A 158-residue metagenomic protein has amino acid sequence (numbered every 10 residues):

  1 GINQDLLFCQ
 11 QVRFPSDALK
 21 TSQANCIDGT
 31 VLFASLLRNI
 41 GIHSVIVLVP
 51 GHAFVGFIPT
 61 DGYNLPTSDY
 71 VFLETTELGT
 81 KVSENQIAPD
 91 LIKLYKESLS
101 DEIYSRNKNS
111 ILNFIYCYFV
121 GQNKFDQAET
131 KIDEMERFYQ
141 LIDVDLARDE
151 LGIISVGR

Functional and structural regions predicted by a protein language model:
G1-R158: A structural boundary/capping signal
